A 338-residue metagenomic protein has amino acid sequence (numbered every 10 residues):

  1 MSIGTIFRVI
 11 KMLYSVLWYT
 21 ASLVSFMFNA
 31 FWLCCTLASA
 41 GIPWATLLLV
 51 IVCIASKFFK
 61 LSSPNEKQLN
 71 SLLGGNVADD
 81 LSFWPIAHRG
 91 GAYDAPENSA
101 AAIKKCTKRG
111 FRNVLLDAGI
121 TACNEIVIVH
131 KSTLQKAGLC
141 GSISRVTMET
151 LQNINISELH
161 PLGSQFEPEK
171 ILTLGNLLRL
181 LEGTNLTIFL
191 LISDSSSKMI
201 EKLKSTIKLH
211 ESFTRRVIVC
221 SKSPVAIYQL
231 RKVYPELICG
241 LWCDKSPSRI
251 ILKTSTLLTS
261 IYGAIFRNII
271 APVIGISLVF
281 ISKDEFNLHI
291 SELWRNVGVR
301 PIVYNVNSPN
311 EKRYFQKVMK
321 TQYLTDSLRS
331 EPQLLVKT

Functional and structural regions predicted by a protein language model:
S2-T338: Phosphate-group recognition and catalysis centered on beta-loop-alpha active-site segments
